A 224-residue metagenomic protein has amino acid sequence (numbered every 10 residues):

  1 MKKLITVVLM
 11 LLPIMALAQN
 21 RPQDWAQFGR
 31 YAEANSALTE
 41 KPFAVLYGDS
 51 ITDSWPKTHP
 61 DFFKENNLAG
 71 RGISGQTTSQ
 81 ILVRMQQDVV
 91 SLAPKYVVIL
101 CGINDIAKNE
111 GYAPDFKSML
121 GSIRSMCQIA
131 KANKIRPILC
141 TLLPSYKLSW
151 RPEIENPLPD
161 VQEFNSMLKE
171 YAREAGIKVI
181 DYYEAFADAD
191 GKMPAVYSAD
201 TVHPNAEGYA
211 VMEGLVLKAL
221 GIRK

Functional and structural regions predicted by a protein language model:
M1-L4: Positively charged n-region of N-terminal signal peptides that target proteins for export
V8-L9, Q128: A periodicity- and composition-biased signal for non-globular, repetitive helical segments
M10-A18: Hydrophobic h-region of N-terminal signal peptides that target proteins for export in Gram-negative bacteria
L11, I51, G75, P144 (+1 more regions): Residue-level detector of flexible, active-site-proximal loop/helix-junction positions within diverse enzyme catalytic
L17-Y96: Serine-esterase "nucleophile elbow" of acetyl-processing enzymes
D61-N67, V83-K224: Alpha-helical cap/lid subdomain in secreted, periplasmic, or secretory-pathway luminal O-acyl-processing enzymes
